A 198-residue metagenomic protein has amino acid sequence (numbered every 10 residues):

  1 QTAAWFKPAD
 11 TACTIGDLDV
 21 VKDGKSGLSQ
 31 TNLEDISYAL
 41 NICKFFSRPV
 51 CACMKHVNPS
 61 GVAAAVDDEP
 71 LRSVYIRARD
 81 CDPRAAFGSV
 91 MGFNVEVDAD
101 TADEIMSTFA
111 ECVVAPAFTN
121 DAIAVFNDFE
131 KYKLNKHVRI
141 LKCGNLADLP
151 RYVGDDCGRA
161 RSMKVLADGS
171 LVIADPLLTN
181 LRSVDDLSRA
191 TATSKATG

Functional and structural regions predicted by a protein language model:
Q1-G198: ATP-dependent carboxylate/acyl-activation modules
